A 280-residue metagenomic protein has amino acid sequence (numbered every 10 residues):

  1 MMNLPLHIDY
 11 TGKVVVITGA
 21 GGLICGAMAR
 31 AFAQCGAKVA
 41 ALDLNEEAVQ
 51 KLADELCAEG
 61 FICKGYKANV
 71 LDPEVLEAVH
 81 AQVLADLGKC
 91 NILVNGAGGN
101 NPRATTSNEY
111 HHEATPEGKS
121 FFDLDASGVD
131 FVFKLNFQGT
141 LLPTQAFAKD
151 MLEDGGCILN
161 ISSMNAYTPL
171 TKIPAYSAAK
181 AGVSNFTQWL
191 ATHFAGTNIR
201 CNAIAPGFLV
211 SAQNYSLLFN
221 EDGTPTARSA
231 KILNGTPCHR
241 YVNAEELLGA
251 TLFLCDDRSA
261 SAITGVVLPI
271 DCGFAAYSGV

Functional and structural regions predicted by a protein language model:
I8-A40: Canonical Rossmann dinucleotide-binding motif of NAD(H)/NADP(H)-dependent dehydrogenases/reductases, specifically
C35-L52: Conserved glycine-rich Rossmann-like NAD(P)H-binding loop of the short-chain dehydrogenase/reductase
E77, N100-D130, K149, K172-A175: Conserved mid-core segment of classical short-chain dehydrogenase/reductases
E113-L141, L159, V183, L233 (+1 more regions): Catalytic Tyr-X3-Lys loop
T144, A179: Active-site helix of classical SDR
K149, T192-A195: Alpha-helical segment proximal to the catalytic Tyr-Lys
S163: Residue(s) in the substrate-gating loop at a strand-loop-helix junction that position the organic substrate next
R240-I270, A275: C-terminal substrate-recognition "lid" of short-chain dehydrogenase/reductases
